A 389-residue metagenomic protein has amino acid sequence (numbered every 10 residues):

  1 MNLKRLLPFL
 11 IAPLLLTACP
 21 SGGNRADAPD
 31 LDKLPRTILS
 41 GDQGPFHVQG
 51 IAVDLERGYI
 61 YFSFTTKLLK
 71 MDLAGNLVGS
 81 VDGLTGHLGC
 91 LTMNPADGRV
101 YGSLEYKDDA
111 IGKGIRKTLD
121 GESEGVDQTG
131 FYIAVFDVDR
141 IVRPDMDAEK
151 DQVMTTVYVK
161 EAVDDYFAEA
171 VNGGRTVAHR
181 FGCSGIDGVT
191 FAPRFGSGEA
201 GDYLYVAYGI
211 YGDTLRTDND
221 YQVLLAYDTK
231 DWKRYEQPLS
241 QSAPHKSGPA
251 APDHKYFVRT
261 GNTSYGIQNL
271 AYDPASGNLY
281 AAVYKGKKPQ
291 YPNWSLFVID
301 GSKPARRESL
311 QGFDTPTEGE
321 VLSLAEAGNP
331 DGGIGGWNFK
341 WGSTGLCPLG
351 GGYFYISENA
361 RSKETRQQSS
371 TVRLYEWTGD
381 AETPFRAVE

Functional and structural regions predicted by a protein language model:
T17-A18: C-terminal motif of bacterial Sec signal peptides marking the signal peptidase cleavage site
P29-D30, D54-L84, L239, P249 (+1 more regions): Beta-propeller domains
L31-G41, V138-I186, D228-S264, E308-K340: Surface-exposed loop and turn segments in beta-propeller and other repeat-based domains that flank or scaffold
R36-T66, D187, P193-R194: Beta-strand-rich domains and repeat architectures in extracellular enzymes and scaffolds, especially beta-propellers
P45-A52, T85-N94, K160, Y166 (+3 more regions): Repeated scaffold domains used in trafficking and secretory/extracellular systems, primarily beta-propellers
V53-E56, M93-D97, P193-A200, P274-S276 (+1 more regions): Residue-level detector of Asp-centered blade-edge/turn motifs that repeat once per structural unit in beta-propeller
A74-V126: Blade-loop segments of beta-propeller domains
I115-P144, T217-E236, S240, P292-F313 (+1 more regions): Beta-propeller blade signature
